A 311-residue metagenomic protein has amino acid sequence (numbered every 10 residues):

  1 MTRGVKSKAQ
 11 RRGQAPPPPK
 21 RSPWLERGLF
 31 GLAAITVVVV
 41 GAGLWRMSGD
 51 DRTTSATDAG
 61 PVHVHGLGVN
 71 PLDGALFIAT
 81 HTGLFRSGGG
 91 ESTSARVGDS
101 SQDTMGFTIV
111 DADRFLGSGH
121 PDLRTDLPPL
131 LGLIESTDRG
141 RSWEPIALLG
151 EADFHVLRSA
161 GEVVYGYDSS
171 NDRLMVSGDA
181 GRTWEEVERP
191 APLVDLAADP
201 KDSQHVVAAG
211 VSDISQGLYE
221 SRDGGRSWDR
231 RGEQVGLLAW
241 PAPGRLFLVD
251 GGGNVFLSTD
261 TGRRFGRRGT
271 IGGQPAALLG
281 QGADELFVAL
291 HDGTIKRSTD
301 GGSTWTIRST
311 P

Functional and structural regions predicted by a protein language model:
M1-W24: Terminal targeting segments of Actinobacterial cell-envelope proteins
V40-H63: C-terminal region of N-terminal signal peptides and the immediate post-cleavage residues of exported proteins
A56-F85, Q102-G106: Beta-strand-rich domains and repeat architectures in extracellular enzymes and scaffolds, especially beta-propellers
G68, F107-T108, R158, A197-D199 (+2 more regions): Conserved beta-strand position repeated across blades of beta-propeller domains
L72-G74, A112-D113, G161-E162, S203-Q204 (+2 more regions): Short coil/turn segments that connect the beta-strands within blades of beta-propeller domains
T82-V97, P129-A147, M175-E188, Y219-R230 (+2 more regions): Asp-box/BNR beta-propeller loop motif
G83-F85, H120-D126, N171-R173, S212-Q216 (+1 more regions): Short glycine/acidic-enriched loop and turn motifs that connect beta-strands
D99-M105, L149-F154, R189-D195, G232-L238 (+2 more regions): Short coil/turn segments at the loop-to-beta-strand junctions that recur within blades of beta-propeller repeat folds
